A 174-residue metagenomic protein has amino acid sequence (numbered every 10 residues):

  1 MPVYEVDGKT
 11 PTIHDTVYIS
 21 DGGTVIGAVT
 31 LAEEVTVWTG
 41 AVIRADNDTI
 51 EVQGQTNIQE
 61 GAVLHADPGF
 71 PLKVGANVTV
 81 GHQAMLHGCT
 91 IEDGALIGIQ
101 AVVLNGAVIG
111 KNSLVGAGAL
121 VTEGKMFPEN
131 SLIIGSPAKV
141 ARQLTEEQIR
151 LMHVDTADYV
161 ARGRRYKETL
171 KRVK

Functional and structural regions predicted by a protein language model:
P2-D15, S20, L72, A76-V80 (+3 more regions): C-terminal segments of enzyme domains that contribute to small-molecule binding surfaces
D15, S20-D21, I26-G27, A32-E33 (+16 more regions): Left-handed beta-helix
I50: A short, polar/charged loop-to-alpha-helix boundary motif
